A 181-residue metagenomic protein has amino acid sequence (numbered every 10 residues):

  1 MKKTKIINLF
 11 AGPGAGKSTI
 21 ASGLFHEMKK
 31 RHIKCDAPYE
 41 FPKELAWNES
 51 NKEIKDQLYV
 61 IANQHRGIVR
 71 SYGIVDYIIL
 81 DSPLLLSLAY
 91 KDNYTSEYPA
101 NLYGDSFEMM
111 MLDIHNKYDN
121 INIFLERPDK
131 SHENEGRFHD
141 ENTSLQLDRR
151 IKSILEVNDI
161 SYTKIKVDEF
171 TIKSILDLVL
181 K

Functional and structural regions predicted by a protein language model:
M1-I6: Phosphate-binding P-loop
L9: Hydrophobic anchor at the beta1->P-loop junction of P-loop NTPases
G14: Walker A (P-loop) phosphate-binding loop of P-loop NTPases
K17: Conserved lysine of the Walker
S22-R66: Conserved substrate/cofactor phosphate-moiety recognition/catalytic segment in nucleotide-dependent phosphotransferases
E40-P42, S82-L84, F124-P128: Short loop/turn segments at strand-loop or loop-helix junctions that form parts of catalytic or ligand-binding pockets
S50-A100: Conserved nucleotide-sensing/catalytic segment adjacent to the nucleotide-binding pocket in NTP-handling enzymes
T95-T171: A glycine- and Lys/Arg-enriched "phosphate-lid" helix/loop adjacent to the NTP-binding pocket of small-molecule kinases
